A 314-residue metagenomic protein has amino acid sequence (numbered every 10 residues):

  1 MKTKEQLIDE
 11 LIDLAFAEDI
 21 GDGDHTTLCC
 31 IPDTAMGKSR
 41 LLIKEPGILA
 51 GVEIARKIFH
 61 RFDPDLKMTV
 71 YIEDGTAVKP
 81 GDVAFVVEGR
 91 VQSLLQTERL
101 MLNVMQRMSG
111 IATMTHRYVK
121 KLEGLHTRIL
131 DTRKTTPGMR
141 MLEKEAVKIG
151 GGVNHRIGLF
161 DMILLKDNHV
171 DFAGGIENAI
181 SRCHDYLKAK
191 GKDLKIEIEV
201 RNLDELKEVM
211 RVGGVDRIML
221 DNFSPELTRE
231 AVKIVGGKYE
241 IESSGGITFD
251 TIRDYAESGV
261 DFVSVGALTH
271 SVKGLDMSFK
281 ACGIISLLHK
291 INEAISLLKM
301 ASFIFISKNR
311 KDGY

Functional and structural regions predicted by a protein language model:
M1-E197, R201-V212, R217, E226-I234 (+3 more regions): Acidic/glycine-rich phosphate/pyrophosphate-binding loops and surrounding catalytic core that coordinate Mg2+
D221-N222, G245, A267-L268: Short secondary-structure boundary segments
F249: Cys/His-rich Zn2+-binding cysteine-cluster or related metal-binding knuckle/ribbon modules and their
A267-I285: Short, charged, intrinsically disordered terminal tails
I285-I306, K311-Y314: Positively charged N-terminal leader segments that act as targeting/secretion signals
